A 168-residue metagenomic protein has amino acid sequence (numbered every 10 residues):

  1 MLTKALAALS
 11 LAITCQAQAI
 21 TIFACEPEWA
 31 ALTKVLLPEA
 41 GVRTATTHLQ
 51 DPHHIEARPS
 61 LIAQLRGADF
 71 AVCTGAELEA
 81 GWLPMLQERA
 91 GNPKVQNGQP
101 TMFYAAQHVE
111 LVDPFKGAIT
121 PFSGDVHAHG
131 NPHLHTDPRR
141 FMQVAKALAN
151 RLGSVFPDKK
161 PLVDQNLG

Functional and structural regions predicted by a protein language model:
M1-A8: Sec-dependent signal peptide recognition, specifically the positively charged N-region followed immediately by
A12-C15: N-terminal signal peptide c-region/cleavage motif recognized by signal peptidases
A19-G168: Extracytoplasmic metal-acquisition and chelation regions
